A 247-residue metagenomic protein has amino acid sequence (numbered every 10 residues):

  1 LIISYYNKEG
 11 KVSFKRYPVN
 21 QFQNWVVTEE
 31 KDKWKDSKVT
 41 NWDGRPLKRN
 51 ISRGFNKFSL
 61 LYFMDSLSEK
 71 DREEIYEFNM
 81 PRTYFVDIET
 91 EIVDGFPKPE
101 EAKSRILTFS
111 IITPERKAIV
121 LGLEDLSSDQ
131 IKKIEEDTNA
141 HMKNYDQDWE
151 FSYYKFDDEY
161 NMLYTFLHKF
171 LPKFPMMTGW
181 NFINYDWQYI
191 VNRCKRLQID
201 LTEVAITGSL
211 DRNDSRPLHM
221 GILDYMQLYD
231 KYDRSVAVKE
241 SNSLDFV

Functional and structural regions predicted by a protein language model:
L1-V247: The two-metal-ion catalytic cores of nucleic-acid processing enzymes
